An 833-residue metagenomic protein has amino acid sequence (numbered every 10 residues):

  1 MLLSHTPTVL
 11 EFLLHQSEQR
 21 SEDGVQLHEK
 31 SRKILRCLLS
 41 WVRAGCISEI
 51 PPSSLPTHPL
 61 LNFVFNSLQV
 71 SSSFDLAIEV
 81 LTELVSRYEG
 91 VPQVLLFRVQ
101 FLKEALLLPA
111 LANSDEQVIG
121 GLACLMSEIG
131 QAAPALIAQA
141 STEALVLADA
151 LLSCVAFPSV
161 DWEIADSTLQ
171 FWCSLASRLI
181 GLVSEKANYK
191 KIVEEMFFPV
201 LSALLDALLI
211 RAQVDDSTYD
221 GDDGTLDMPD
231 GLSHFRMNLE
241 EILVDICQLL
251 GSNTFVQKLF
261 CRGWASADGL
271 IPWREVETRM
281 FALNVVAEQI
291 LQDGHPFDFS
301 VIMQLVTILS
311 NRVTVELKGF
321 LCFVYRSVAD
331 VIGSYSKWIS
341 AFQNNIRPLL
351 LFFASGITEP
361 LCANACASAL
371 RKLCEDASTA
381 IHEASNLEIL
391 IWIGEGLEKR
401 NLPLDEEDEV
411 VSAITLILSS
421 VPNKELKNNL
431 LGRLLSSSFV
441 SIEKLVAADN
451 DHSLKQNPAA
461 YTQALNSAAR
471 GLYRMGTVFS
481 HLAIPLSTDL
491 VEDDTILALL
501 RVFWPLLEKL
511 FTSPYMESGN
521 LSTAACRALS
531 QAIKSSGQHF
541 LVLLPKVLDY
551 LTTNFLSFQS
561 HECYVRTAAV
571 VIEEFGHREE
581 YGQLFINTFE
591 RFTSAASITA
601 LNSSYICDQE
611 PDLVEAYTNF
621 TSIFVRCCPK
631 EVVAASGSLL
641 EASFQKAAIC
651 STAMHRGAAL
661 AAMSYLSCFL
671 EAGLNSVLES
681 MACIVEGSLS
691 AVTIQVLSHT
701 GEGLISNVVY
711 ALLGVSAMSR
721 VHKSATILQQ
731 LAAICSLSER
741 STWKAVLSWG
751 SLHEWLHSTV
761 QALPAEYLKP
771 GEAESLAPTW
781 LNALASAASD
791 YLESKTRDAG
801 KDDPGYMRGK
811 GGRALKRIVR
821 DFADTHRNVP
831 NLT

Functional and structural regions predicted by a protein language model:
M1-T833: Karyopherin-beta/Importin-beta family HEAT-repeat alpha-solenoid scaffold
